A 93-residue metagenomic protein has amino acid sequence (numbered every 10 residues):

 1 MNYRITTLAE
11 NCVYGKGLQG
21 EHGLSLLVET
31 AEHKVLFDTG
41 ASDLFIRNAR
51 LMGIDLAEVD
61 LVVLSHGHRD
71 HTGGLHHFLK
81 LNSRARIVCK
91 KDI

Functional and structural regions predicted by a protein language model:
M1-N2, A31-H33, V59, S83-R84: Short coil/turn connectors at secondary-structure junctions
Y3-M52: Conserved beta-strand hairpin/beta-sheet module of binuclear metal-dependent hydrolase folds, prominently
L44-C89: Active-site metal-binding motif and surrounding structural segment of the metallo-beta-lactamase
D92-I93: Metallo-beta-lactamase
